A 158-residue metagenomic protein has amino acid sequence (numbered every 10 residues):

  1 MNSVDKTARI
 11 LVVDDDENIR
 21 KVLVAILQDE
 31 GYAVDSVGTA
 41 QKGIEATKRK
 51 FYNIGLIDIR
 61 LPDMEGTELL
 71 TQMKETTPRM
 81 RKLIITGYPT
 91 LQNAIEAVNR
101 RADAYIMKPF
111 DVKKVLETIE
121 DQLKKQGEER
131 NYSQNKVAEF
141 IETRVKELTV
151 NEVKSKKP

Functional and structural regions predicted by a protein language model:
E17-D35, Q122: Two-component/phosphorelay signaling modules centered on CheY-like receiver
R20, P62, T86, T90: The feature encodes the CheY-like receiver
G31-T39, A46-T47: Short hydrophobic/Thr-rich beta-strand motif most characteristic of the beta2 strand and flanking loop of CheY-like
G38-K42, E65-E68: Acidic catalytic/metal-coordinating carboxylates
E45, T67-R79: Short amphipathic alpha-helix used as the core "switch/output" element in two-component signaling
F110-E120: C-terminal output helix
K125-P158: CheY-like receiver
